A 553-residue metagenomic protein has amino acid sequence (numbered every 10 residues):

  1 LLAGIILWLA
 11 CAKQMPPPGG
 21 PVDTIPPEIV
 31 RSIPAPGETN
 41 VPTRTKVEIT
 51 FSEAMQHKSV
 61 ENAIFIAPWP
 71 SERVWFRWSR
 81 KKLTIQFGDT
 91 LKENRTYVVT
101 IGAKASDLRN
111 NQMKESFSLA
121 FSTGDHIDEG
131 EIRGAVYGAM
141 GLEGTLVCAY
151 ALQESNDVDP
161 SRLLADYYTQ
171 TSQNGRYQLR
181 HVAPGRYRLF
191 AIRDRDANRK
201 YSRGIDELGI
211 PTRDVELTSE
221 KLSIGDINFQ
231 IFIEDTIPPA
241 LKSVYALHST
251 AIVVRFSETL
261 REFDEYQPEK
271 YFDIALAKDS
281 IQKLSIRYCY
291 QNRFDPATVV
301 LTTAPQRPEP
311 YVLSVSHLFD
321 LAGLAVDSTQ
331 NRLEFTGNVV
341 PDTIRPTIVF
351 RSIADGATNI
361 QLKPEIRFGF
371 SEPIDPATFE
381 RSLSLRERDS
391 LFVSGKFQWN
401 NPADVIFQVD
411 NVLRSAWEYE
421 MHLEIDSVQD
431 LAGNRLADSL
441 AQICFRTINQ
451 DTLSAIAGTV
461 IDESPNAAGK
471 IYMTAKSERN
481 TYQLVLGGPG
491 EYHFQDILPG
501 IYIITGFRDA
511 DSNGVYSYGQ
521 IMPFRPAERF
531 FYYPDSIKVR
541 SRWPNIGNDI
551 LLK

Functional and structural regions predicted by a protein language model:
L1-L9: Sec-dependent bacterial lipoprotein signal peptides
I5, A191-R193, G506-R508: Residue-level marker of motif borders
C11-H181, R186-F190, G204-G209, I233-I456 (+3 more regions): Acidic, low-complexity Ser/Thr/Gly/Pro-rich repeat segments typical of extracellular/periplasmic and surface-exposed
E115, R193-I233, T329-R332, V340 (+2 more regions): Structured interaction patches on ligand/partner-binding surfaces of diverse proteins
A437-D451, T459-Q483, E491-D496, I501-T505 (+1 more regions): Hydrophilic extracytoplasmic domains
